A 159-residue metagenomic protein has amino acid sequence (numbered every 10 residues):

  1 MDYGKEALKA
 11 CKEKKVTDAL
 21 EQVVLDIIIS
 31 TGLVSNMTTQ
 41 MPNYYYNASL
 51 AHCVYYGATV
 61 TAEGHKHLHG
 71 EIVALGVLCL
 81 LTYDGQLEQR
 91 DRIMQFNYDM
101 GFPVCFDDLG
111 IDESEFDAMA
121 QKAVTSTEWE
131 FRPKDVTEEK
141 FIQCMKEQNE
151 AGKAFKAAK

Functional and structural regions predicted by a protein language model:
M1-Q95: Active-site segments that bind and position negatively charged phosphate/pyrophosphate groups
Q86-K159: C-terminal charged capping/lid subdomain of soluble metabolic enzymes
